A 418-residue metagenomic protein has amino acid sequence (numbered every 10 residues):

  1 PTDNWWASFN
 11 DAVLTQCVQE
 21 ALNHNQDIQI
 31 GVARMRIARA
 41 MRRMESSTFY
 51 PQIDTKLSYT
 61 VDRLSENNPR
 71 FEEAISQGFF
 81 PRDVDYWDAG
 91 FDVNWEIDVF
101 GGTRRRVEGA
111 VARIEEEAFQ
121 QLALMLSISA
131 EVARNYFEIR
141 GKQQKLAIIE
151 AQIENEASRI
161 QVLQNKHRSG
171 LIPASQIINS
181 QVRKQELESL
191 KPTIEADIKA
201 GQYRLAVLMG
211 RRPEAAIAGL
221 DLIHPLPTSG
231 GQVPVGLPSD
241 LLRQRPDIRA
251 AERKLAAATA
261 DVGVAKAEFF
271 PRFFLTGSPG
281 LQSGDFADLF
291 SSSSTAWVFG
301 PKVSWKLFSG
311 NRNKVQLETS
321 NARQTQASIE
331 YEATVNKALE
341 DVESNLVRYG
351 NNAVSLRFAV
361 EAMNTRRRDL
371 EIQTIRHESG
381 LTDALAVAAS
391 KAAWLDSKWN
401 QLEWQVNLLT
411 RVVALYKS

Functional and structural regions predicted by a protein language model:
N4, N10-E20, H24, Q29-V32 (+5 more regions): Small/polar-residue-enriched beta-strand and adjacent coil segments characteristic of outer-membrane beta-barrel
H24-N25, S169, S379: Charged, alpha-helical scaffolding/interaction elements associated with membrane systems
I30-E45, L124, I128-A151, N155-N165 (+5 more regions): Amphipathic alpha-helical coiled-coil segments
R43-M44, R63-N67, S189-P192, E214-A215: Secretory-pathway/luminal and periplasmic proteins that interact with or process carbohydrate-rich
A151-E154, P173, P192-L242, S278 (+2 more regions): Short, solvent-exposed, mixed-charge loop/turn linkers that connect secondary-structure elements
R168-D197, S397-N400: Repeat-solenoid scaffold signature
N179, R243, A389: Phosphate-coordinating loops and pocket residues in cytosolic domains that bind phosphorylated ligands
